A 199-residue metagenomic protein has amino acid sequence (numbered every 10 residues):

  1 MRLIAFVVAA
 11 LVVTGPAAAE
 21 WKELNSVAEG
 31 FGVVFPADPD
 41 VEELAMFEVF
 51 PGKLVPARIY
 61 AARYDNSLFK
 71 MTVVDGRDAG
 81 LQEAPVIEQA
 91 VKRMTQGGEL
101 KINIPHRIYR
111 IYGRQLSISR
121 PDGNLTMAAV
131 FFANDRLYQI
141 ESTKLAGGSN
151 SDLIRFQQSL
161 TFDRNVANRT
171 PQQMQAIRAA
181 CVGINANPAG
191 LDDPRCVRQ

Functional and structural regions predicted by a protein language model:
M1-V7: Sec-dependent signal peptide recognition, specifically the positively charged N-region followed immediately by
V13-P16: N-terminal signal peptide c-region/cleavage motif recognized by signal peptidases
A18-S26: Cleaved targeting-peptide boundary
N25, G30, V34-I59, E88-N134: Signature of long, low-cysteine stretches enriched in small and polar/charged residues
V27, P39-V41, V86-G98, D135-Q199: Surface-exposed amphipathic alpha-helical segments
E29, D65, V74-G76, P121 (+3 more regions): Solvent-exposed coil/turn segments that connect beta secondary-structure elements in extracytoplasmic/periplasmic
A57-P85, Y138-Q139: A short acidic-to-branched-hydrophobic micro-motif
